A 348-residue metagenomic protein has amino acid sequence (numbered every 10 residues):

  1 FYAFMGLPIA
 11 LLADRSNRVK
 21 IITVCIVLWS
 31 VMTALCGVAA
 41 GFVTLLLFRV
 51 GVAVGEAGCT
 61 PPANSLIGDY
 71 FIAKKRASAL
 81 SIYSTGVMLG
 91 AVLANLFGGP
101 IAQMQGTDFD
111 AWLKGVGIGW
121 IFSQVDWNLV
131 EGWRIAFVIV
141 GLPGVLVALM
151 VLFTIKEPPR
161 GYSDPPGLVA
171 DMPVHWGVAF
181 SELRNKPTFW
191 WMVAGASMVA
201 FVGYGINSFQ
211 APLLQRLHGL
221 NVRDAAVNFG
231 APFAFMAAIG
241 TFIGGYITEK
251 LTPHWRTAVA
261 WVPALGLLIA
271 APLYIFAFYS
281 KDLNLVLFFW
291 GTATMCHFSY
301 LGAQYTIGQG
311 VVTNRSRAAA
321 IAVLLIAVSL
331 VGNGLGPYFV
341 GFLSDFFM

Functional and structural regions predicted by a protein language model:
F4-V43: Conserved MFS/SLC helix-loop-helix module at the cytosolic interface between two early adjacent transmembrane helices
N17, V38-T44, G55, I72 (+1 more regions): Helix-breaking motifs and short loop linkers at transmembrane-helix boundaries and internal kinks in secondary membrane
K20-L35, A258-I275: Structural signature of the two symmetry-related core transmembrane helices
F48-V87: Cytoplasmic helix-loop-helix junction between adjacent transmembrane helices in 12-TM secondary transporters
A77-G106, G144, F233-T241, L325-P337: Glycine-rich segments within core transmembrane alpha-helices of 12-TM secondary carriers
Y83, V87-F153, E157: Helix-loop-helix hairpin linking two adjacent transmembrane segments in secondary transporters
A102, E182-F242, C296-Y305, G332-G341: Extracytoplasmic gate region of multi-pass secondary transporters
P158-V193, L217: Juxtamembrane intracellular "pre-TM" segments in multi-pass secondary transporters
